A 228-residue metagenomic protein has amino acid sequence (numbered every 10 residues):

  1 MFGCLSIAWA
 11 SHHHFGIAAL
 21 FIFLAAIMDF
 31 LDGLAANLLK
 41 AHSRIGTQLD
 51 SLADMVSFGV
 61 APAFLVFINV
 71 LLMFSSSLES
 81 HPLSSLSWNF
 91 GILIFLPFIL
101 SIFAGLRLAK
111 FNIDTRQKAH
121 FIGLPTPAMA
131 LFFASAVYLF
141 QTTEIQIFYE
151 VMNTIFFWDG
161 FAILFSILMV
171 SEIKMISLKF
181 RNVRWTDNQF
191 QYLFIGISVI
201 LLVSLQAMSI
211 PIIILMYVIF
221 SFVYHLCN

Functional and structural regions predicted by a protein language model:
M1-L5, S57-A63, A128: The first (N-terminal) embedded transmembrane alpha-helix
M1-Q48, N89-S101: Membrane-embedded alpha-helical segments that form the functional core of polytopic membrane enzymes, especially those
S6-L20, A63-F95, A136-F157, S204-M208: Helix-coil boundary and interhelical linker segments in multi-pass alpha-helical membrane proteins
S11-I17, H42, P82-I92, Q117 (+1 more regions): Short juxtamembrane and helix-loop transition motifs at transmembrane-helix boundaries in membrane proteins
A19, F23-A26, F58-A61, P97-L100 (+3 more regions): Residues within membrane-spanning alpha-helices of integral membrane proteins, especially the hydrophobic core/packing
L38-A109: Multi-pass membrane catalytic core of lipid/isoprenoid biosynthesis enzymes
A41-R44, N112-A119, F148-Y149: Membrane-interface helix caps and helix-loop-helix hairpins in membrane proteins
K118-N228: C-terminal membrane-associated helical module and adjoining short loops/tails
